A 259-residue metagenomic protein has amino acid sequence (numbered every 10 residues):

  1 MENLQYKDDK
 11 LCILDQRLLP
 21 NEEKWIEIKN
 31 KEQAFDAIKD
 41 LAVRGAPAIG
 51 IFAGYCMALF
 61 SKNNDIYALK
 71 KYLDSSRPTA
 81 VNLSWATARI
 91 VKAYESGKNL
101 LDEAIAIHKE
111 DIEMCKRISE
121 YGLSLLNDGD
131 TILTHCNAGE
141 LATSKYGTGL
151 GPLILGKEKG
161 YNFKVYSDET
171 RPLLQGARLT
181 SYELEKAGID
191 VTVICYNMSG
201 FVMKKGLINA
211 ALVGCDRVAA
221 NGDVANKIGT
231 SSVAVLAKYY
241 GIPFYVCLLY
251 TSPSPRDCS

Functional and structural regions predicted by a protein language model:
E2-E95: Long amphipathic alpha-helical segments
L18-N21, D111-C115, R171-P172, L179-L207: Glycine-rich oxoanion-binding loops at beta->alpha junctions
V43, G54-K62, I154-G160, E185-A187 (+2 more regions): Alpha-helix C-terminal capping segments
L100-T148: Active-site pocket-lining segments that scaffold enzyme catalytic pockets across diverse folds
S144-K186, D190: Glycine-rich phosphate/diphosphate-binding loop of Rossmann-like nucleotide-binding domains
V191-C247: Glycine-rich phosphate-binding loop
Y250-S259: Single conserved hydrophobic/aromatic residue that forms the stacking wall/gate of nucleotide- or nucleobase-binding
